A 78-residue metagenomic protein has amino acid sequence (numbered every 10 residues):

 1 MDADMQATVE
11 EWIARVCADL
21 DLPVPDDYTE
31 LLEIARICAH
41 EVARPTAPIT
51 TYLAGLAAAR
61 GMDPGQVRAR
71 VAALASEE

Functional and structural regions predicted by a protein language model:
M1-A7, E11-D21, P25-I37: C-terminal domain-closing interface element
D2-M5, I13-D19, M62-E78: C-terminal binding/interaction regions
E10, A14, R36, T50-L56 (+2 more regions): Predominant activation on well-ordered alpha-helical scaffold segments within soluble catalytic domains
P23, D27-A59: Amphipathic, hydrophobic secondary-structure cores in small proteins
